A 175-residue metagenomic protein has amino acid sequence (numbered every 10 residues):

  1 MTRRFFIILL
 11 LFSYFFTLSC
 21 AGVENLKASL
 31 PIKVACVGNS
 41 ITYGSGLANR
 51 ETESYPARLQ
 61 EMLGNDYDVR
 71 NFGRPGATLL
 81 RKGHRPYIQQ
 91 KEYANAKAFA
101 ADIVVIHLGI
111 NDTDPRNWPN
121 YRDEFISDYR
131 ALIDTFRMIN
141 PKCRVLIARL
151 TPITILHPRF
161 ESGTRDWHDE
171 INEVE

Functional and structural regions predicted by a protein language model:
M1-R4: Positively charged n-region of N-terminal signal peptides that target proteins for export
I7-T17: Bacterial N-terminal signal peptides
F16-S29: Bacterial Sec-dependent signal peptides at the C-terminal "C-region" and cleavage site
G22-V23, Q89-Y93, L132-I133: A generic local structural motif
K27-S29, F99, M138-N140: Short, conserved loop/helix-junction motifs that constitute active-site signature segments in enzyme catalytic cores
L30-A35, I41-S127, L156, R165 (+1 more regions): Conserved SGNH/GDSL esterase-like catalytic core that processes O-acyl groups on lipids and polysaccharides
R58-M62, A131, T135, I139 (+1 more regions): Alpha-helical structural signal in soluble globular domains
H107-T113, I133-D169: Active-site segments of SGNH/GDSL-like serine hydrolases that catalyze O-acetyl group transfer/hydrolysis on lipids
